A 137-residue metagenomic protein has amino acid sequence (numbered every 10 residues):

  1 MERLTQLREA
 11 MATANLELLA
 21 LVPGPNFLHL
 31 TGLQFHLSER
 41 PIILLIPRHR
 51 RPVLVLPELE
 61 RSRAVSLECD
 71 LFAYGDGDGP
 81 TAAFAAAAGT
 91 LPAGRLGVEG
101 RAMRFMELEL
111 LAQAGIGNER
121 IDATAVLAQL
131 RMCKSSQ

Functional and structural regions predicted by a protein language model:
M1-L4, R51, P80-Q137: Flexible, acidic/His-enriched mid-domain "rim/lid" segments that flank
M1-R51, P92: Terminal domain-start leader segments
V22-G24, L56-E58, V98-A102: Structural motif
N26-L28, S62, R104: Glycine-rich nucleotide phosphate-binding loop and flanking beta-alpha elements of Rossmann-like dinucleotide-binding
G32-F35, H49, L59, D76 (+2 more regions): Generic short alpha-helical segment signal, independent of protein family or function, capturing local helix propensity
G32-Q34, L67, L108-L111: Short amphipathic alpha-helical segments
V53-T81: Compact, glycine/acidic-enriched structural inserts
